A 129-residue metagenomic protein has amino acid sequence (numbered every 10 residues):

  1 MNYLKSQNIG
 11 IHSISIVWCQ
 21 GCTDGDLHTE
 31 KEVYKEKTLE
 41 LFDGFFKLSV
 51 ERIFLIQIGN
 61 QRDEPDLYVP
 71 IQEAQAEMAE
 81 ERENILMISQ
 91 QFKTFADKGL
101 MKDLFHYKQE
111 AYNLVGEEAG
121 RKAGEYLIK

Functional and structural regions predicted by a protein language model:
M1-K129: Cell-envelope and extracellular/periplasmic
